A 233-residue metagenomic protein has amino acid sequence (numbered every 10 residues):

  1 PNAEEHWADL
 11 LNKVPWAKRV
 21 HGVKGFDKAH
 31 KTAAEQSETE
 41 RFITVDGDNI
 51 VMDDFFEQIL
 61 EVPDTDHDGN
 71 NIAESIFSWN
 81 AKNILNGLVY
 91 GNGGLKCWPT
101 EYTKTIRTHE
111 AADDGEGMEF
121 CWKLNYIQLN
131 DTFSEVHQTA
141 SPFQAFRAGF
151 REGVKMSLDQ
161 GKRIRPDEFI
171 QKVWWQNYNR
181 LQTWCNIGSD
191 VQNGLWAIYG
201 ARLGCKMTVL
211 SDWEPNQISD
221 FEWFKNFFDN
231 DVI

Functional and structural regions predicted by a protein language model:
P1-E35: N-terminal anchoring/stem segment of glycosyltransferases
L11-V14, E35-E38, P63-A73: Flexible, charged surface loops at secondary-structure boundaries
W16-H21, V45, N70-A73: Short linear motifs at secondary-structure transitions and domain/linker junctions
E38-T39, T100: Secondary-structure boundary/capping motif
F42: Short aromatic/hydrophobic "clamp" motif used to bind/position activated sugar donors
D46-I50: The conserved acidic donor/metal-binding loop of glycosyltransferases
D54-F56: Acidic donor-diphosphate engagement hotspot in glycosyltransferases and nucleotidyltransferases that stabilizes
E61-I233: Catalytic-site signature of metal-activated, phosphate-bearing donor transferases, centered on the GT-A/GT-A-like
